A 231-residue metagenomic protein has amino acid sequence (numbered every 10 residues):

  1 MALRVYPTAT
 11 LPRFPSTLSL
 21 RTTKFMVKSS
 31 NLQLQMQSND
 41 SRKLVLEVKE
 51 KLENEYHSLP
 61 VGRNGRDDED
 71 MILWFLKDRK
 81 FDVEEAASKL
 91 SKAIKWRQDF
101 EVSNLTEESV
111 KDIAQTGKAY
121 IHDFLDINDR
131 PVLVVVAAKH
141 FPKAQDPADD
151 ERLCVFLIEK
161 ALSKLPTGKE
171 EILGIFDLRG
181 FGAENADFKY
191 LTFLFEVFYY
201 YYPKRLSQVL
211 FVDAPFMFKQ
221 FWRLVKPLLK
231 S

Functional and structural regions predicted by a protein language model:
A2-K204, Q208-V212, M217-S231: SEC14/CRAL-TRIO lipid-binding/transfer domains and related phosphoinositide-recognition modules that form deep
